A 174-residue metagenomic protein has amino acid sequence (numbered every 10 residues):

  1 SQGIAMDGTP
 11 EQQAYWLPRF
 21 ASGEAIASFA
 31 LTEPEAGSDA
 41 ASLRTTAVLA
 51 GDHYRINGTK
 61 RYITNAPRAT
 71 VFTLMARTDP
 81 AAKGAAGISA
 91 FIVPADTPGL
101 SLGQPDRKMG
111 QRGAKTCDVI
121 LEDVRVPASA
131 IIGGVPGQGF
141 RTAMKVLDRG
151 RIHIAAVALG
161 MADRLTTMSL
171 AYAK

Functional and structural regions predicted by a protein language model:
S1-E11, G37-A40: N-terminal glycine-rich flavin-associated loop
W16, L43, T59-R61, G103-R107: Short beta-alpha junctions and helix-cap segments that line functional grooves
G23, D39-L43, P94, I120-E122 (+1 more regions): Structural signature of FAD isoalloxazine-binding scaffolds in flavoprotein oxidoreductases
G23-L31, M75: A short, Trp-centered hydrophobic/proline-enriched beta-strand micro-motif
E35-S38, Y62-N65, A81-A82, K108-K115: Short Gly/Pro-enriched turn/cap motifs at secondary-structure boundaries
T45-V48: A structural signal for short hydrophobic beta-strand segments in well-ordered beta-sheet cores
H53, N57-L102: A short core secondary-structure module
S101-K174: Glycine-rich beta->alpha junctions and the first turn(s) of the following alpha-helix
